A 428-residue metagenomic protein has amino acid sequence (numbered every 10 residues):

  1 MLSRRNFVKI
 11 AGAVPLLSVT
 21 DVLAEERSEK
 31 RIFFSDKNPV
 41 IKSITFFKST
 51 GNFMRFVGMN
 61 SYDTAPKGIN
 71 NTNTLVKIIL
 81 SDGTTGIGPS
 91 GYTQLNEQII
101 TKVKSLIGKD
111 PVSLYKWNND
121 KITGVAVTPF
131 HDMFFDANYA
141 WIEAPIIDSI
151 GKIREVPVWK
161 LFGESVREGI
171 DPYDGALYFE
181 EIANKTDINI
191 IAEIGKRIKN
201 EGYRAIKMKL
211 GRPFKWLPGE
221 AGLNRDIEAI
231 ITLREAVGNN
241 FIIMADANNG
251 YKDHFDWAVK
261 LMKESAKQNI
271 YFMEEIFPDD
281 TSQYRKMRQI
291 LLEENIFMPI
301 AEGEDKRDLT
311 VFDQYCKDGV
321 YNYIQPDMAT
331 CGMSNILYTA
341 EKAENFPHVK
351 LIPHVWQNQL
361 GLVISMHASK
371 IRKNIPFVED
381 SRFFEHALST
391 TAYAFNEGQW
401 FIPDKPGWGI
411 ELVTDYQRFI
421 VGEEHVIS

Functional and structural regions predicted by a protein language model:
M1-S3: N-terminal secretory signal peptides
N6-E25: N-terminal export signals
D21-G58: C-terminal segment of N-terminal export signals and the immediately downstream linker at the start of the mature
N38, F47, I79-R154: Metal- or metallocofactor-binding catalytic centers and their adjacent structured scaffolds across diverse enzyme
I142-E181: Glycine-rich, aromatic-flanked loop segments that form ligand/cofactor-binding clefts across common enzyme folds
G169, D174-K286: Metal-dependent enolase-superfamily TIM-barrel catalytic cores that perform enediolate-based chemistry
N269, D280-G407, E411: Shared catalytic-loop signature of beta/alpha-barrel
W408-S428: Extended hydrophobic packing segments that form well-structured cores
